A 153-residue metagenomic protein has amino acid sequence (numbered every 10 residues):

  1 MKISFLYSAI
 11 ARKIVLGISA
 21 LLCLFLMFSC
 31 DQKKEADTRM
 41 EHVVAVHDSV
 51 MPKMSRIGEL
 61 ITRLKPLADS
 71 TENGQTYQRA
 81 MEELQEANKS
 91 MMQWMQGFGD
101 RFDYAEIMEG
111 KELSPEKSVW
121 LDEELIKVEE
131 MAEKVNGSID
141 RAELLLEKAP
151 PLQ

Functional and structural regions predicted by a protein language model:
K2-I18: Bacterial N-terminal signal peptides that target proteins for export
A20-L24: Gram-negative bacterial Sec-dependent N-terminal signal peptides
F25-S29: C-terminal motif of bacterial Sec signal peptides marking the signal peptidase cleavage site
C30-G74: Immediate post-signal-peptide N-terminus of mature secreted/exported proteins
V46, V50, M54, L113-Q153: C-terminal amphipathic alpha-helix
I61-E72, F98, F102-A105, E109 (+2 more regions): Secondary-structure edge/capping motif, primarily at the C-terminal ends of alpha-helices and the immediately following
Y77-E129: Long, amphipathic, charge-rich alpha-helical segments that form helical bundles/coiled-coils
